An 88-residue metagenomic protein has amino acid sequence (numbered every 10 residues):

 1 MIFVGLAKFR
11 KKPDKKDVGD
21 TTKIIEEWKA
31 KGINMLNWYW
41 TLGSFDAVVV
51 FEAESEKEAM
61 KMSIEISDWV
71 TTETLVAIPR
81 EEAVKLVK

Functional and structural regions predicted by a protein language model:
M1-A30, N34-L36, T41-F45, I78-K88: Short S/T/G/P-rich N-terminal loop/turn motif that feeds into the first structured element of a domain
A7-F9, V49-E54: Short beta-strand-to-loop capping motifs
D20-T22, E26, V50-E52, D68: General N-terminal targeting signals
E52-A83: An amphipathic, aromatic/His-enriched active-site/gating alpha helix that lines ligand/cofactor pockets
